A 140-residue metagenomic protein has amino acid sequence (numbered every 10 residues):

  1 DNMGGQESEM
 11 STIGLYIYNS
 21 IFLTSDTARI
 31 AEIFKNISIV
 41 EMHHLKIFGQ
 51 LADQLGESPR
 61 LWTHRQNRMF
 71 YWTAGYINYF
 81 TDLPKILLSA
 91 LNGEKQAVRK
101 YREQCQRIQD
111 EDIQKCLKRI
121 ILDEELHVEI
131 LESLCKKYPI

Functional and structural regions predicted by a protein language model:
D1-I140: Non-heme di-metal
